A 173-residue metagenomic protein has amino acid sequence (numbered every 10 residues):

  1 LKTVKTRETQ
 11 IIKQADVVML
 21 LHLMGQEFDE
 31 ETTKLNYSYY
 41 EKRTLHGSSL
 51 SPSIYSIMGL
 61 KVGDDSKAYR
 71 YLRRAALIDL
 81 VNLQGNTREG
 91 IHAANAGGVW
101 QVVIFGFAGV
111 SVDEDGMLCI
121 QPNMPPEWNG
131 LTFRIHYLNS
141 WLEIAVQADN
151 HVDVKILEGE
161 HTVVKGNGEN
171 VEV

Functional and structural regions predicted by a protein language model:
L1-F28, V81, T87-V173: Carbohydrate-active enzyme catalytic cores, enriched for enzymes that act on polyanionic acidic polysaccharides
L1-I91: Active-site core of glycosidic bond-cleaving carbohydrate-active enzymes
